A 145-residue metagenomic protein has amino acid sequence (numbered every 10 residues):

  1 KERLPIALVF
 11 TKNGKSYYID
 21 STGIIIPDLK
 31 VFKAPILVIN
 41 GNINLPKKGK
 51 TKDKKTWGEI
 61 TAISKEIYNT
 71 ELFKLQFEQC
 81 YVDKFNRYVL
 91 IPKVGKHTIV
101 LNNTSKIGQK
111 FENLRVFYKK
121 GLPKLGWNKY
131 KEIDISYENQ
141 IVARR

Functional and structural regions predicted by a protein language model:
K1-R145: Charged, solvent-exposed interaction patches on well-folded alpha/beta domains that mediate macromolecular contacts
